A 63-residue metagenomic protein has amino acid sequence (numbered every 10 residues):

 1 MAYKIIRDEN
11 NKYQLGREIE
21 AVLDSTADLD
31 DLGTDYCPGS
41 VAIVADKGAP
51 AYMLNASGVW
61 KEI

Functional and structural regions predicted by a protein language model:
M1-A49: Extracellular/surface-exposed low-complexity repeats and stalk/linker segments enriched in Gly/Pro and small polar
Y3, S57-I63: Tryptophan-centered short beta-strand motifs
G48-G58: Short beta-strand segments and strand-loop junctions that repeat across beta-rich extracellular domains
